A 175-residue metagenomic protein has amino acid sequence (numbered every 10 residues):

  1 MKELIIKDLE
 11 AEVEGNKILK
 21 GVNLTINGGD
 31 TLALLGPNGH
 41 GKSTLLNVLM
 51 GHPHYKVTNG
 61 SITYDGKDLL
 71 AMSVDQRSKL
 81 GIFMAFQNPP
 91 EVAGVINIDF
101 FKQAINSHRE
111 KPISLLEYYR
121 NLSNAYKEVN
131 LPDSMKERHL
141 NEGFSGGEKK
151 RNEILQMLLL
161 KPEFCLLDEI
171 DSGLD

Functional and structural regions predicted by a protein language model:
L4-I6, L19-G21: Conserved structural motif at the start of ABC-family nucleotide-binding domains
I26-G28: Conserved hydrophobic segment flanking the Walker A/P-loop of ABC-type ATPase nucleotide-binding domains
L32-L34, L46: Short hydrophobic beta-strand immediately N-terminal to the Walker A/P-loop
L35-H40: The feature captures the beta-strand-to-loop junction immediately N-terminal to the Walker
M50: Helix-to-loop junction immediately C-terminal to a conserved catalytic motif
S61-Q76, N141, D175: ABC ATPase NBD Q-loop/coupling interface
P90-E163: ABC-family P-loop ATPase nucleotide-binding domains
L166-I170: Walker B catalytic motif
